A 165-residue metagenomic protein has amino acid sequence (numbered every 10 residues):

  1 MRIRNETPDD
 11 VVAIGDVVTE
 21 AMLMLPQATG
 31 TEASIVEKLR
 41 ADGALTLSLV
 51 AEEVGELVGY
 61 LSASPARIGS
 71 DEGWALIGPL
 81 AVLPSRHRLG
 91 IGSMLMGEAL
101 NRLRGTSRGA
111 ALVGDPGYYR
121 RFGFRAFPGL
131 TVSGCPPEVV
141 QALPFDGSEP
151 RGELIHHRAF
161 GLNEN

Functional and structural regions predicted by a protein language model:
R2-I14: A short beta-loop-alpha structural element at the N-terminal edge of CoA-dependent acyl/N-acetyltransferase catalytic
G15, M22-S62: Active-site rim helix/loop that mediates acceptor-substrate recognition in acyltransferases
V54-G55, S85-R86, P144-S148: Short loop segments at secondary-structure junctions
R67-W74: A short, polar/charged loop-to-alpha-helix boundary motif
P79-H87: A short, internal acetyl-CoA/4′-phosphopantetheine-binding micro-motif in the GNAT/acyltransferase core
R86, G90-E98: Conserved acetyl-CoA pyrophosphate-binding loop and the N-cap/start of the following alpha-helix in GNAT-like
R104-P137: Conserved active-site alpha-helix within GNAT-family acetyltransferase domains
V132-N165: C-terminal "cap" of GNAT-fold acetyltransferases
